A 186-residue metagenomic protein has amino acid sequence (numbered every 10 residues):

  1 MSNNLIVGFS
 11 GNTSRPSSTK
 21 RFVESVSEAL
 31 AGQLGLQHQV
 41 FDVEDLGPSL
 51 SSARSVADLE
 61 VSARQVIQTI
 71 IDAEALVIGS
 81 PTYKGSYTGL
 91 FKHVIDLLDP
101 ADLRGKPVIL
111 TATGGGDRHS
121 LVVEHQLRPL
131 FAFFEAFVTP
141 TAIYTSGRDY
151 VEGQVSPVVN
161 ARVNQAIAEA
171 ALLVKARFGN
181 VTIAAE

Functional and structural regions predicted by a protein language model:
M1-S80, G85-D96, P157, A161-E186: N-terminal beta1-alpha1-beta2 submodule of the flavodoxin-like/Rossmannoid cofactor-binding fold
N3-G8, P107, I143-E152: A short small-residue
N12-P16, G114-R118, D149: Short histidine/acidic/glycine/proline-rich micro-motifs that form metal- and phosphate-coordinating active-site loops
L36, G105-P107: Short acidic capping loops at alpha-helix termini that bridge into adjacent secondary structure
Q39-S49, F133-V151: Mobile beta-alpha loop/short-helix "lid" or hinge segments that flank ligand
P100-R104: Short, conserved loop/helix-junction motifs that constitute active-site signature segments in enzyme catalytic cores
V108-S146, V158-R162: Short, glycine-/small-residue-rich phosphate/pyrophosphate-handling segment
